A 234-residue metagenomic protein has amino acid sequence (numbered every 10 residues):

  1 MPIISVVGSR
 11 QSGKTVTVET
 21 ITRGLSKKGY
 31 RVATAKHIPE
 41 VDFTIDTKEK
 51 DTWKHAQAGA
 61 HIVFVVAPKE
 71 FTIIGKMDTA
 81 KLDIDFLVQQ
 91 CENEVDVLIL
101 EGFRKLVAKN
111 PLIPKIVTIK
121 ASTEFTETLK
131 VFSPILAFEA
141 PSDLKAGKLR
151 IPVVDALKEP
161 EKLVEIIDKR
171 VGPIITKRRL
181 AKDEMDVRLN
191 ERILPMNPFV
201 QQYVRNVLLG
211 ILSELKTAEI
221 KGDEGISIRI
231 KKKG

Functional and structural regions predicted by a protein language model:
V6: Hydrophobic anchor at the beta1->P-loop junction of P-loop NTPases
R10: The conserved Walker
K14: Conserved lysine of the Walker
T17-V18: Post-Walker A alpha-helix
T22-T79: N-terminal phosphate/diphosphate-binding loop that engages ATP/GTP or pyrophosphate donors across diverse enzyme folds
A35, L98-L100, I113-V154: Conserved beta-strand/loop subsegment of P-loop NTPase cores
G75-L106: Phosphate-binding/switch loop-helix module in NTP-utilizing enzymes
N93, V97, L136-G234: C-terminal accessory "lid"/substrate-recognition subdomains
